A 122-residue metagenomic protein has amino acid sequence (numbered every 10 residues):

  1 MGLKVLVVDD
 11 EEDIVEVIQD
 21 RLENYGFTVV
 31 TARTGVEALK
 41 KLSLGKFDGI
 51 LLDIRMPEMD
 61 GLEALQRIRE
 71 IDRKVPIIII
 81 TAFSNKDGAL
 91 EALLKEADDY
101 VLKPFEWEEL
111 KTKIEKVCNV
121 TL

Functional and structural regions predicted by a protein language model:
L3, R33-E37, D60-E63: Acidic catalytic/metal-coordinating carboxylates
E16-N24: Charged docking surfaces used in two-component/phosphorelay signaling
T31-G49: Acidic, metal-coordinating helix/loop segments flanking the phosphotransfer/catalytic sites of two-component signaling
K40, L62-R73: Short amphipathic alpha-helix used as the core "switch/output" element in two-component signaling
M56: Receiver (REC) domain active-site loop signature in two-component systems and cognate sites in sensor histidine kinases
F105-E115: C-terminal output helix
